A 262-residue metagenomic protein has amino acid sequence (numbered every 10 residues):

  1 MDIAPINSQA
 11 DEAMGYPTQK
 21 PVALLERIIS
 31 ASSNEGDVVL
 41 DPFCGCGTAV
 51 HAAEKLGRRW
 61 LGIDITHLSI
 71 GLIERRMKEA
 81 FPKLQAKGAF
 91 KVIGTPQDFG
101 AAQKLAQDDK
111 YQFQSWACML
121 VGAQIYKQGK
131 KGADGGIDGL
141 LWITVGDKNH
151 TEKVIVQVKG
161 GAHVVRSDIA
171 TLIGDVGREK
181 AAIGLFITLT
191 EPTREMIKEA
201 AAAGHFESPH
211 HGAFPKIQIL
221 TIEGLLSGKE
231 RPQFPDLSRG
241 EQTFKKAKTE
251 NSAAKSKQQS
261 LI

Functional and structural regions predicted by a protein language model:
M1-V38, I70, A80: Class I S-adenosyl-L-methionine
T18, S33, T48-A49, T188: Ser/Thr-centric signal marking residues that sit in or immediately flank functional binding/regulatory motifs
L24-I28, L56, L172: Short, hydrophobic/aromatic alpha-helical segments in well-folded domains
V39-P42, F186: Short beta-strand segments at enzyme active-site cores
F43-G47: Class I SAM-dependent methyltransferase "Motif I" SAM/SAH-binding loop
T48-R58: Conserved SAM-binding loop of SAM-dependent methyltransferases across substrates and taxa, primarily the Class I
H51, L61-I262: Mixed-charge (Asp/Glu-Lys/Arg
